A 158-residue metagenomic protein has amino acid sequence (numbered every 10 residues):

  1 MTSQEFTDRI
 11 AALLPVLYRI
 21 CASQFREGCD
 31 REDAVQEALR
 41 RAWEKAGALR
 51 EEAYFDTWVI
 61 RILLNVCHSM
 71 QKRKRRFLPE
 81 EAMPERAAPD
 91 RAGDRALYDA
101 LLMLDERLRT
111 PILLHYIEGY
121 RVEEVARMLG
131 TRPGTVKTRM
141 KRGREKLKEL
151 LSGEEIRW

Functional and structural regions predicted by a protein language model:
M1-R19, S23, E32, R109: A short, charge-rich alpha-helical start-of-domain segment used by transcription regulators
L14, Q36-W43, A53-R73: Σ70-family region 2.3-2.4 aromatic/basic alpha-helix that recognizes the −10 promoter and nucleates DNA melting
L14, Y18, L39, D105 (+2 more regions): C-terminal flanking helix
Y18, G28-K45: Conserved RNAP core-binding helix
A48-R50, R61-E81, D90, R142: Arg/Lys-rich amphipathic alpha helix in sigma70-family domain 2
L64, H68, L129-G153: DNA-recognition helix of helix-turn-helix
S69, R76-L101, R121, I156-R157: Internal acidic/polar
P111-H115: A short pre-motif secondary-structure segment
